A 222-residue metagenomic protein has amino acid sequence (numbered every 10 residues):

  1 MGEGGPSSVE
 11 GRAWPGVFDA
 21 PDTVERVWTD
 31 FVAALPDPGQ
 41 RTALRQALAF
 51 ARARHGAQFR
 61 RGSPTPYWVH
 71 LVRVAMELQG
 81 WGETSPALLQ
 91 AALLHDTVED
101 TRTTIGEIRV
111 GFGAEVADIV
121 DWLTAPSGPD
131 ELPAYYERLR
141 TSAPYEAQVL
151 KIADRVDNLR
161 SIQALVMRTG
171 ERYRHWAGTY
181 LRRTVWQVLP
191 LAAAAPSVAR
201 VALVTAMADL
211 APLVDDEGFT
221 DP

Functional and structural regions predicted by a protein language model:
G2-P222: Active-site helical microenvironments for divalent-metal-assisted chemistry
